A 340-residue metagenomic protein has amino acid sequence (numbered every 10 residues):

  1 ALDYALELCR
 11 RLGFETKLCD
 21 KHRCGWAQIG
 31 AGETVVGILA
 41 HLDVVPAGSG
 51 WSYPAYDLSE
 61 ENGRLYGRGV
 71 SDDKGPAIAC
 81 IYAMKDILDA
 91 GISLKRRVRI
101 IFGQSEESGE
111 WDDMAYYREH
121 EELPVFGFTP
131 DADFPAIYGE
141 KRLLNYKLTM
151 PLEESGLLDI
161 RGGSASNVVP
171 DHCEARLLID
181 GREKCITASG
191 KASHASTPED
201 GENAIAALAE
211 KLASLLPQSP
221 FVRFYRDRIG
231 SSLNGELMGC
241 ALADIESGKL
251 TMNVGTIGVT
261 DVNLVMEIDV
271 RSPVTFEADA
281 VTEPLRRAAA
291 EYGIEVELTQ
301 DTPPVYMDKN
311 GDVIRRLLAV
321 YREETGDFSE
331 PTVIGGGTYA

Functional and structural regions predicted by a protein language model:
A1-L39, D43-A47, V265-E267: N-terminal helical capping/dimerization or prosegment-like subdomains of hydrolases acting on amide or phosphate bonds
A5, A77-I87, L177, L208-L212: Buried hydrophobic packing segments
V35-F102, S108, H120-E122: Active-site metal-coordination/substrate-binding segment of hydrolases, especially metallo-dependent peptidases
K95-E202: Histidine/acidic-residue-rich, glycine-tolerant segments that coordinate divalent metal ions
E183-C185, A280-A289: Short amphipathic alpha-helices in soluble, non-transmembrane regions that often serve as interface/regulatory elements
E199-A206, E210-D261, T275-A280, E295-A340: An extended, acidic, His-containing surface patch that forms the Zn2+-binding/catalytic region of metallohydrolases
E267-F276: A short interface-forming secondary-structure element
